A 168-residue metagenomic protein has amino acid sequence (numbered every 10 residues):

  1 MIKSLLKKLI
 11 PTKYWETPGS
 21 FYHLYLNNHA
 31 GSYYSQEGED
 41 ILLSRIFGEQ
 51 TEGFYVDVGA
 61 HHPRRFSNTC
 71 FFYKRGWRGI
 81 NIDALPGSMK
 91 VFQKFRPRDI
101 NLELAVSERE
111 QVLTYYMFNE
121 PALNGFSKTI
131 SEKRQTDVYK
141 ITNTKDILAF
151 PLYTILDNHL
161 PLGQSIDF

Functional and structural regions predicted by a protein language model:
M1-F168: Phosphate/nucleotide-binding beta-alpha loop and adjacent structural elements of enzyme active sites
